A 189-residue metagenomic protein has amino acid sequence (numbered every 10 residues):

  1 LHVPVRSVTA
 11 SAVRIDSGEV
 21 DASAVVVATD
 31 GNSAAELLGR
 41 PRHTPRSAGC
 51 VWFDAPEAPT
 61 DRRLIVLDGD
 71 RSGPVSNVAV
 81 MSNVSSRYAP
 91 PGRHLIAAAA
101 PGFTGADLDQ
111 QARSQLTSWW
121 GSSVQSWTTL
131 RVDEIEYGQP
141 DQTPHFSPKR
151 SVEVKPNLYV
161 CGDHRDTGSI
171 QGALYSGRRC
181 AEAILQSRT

Functional and structural regions predicted by a protein language model:
L1-V3, T9, G162: Short loop/edge segments at beta-strand edges and connector loops that shape dinucleotide/nucleotide cofactor-binding
H2, S47, H145-F146: Residues that act as N-cap/strand-start positions at coil-to-secondary-structure junctions
P4, D30-G31, I135, D163: Flexible loop residues that form catalytic and substrate-binding hotspots at small-molecule/glycan-binding clefts
V5-V8, R150-V152: Short, exposed beta-strand/loop patches in secreted or surface proteins that constitute
R6-Q110, S114-W120, Q125: Mid-domain catalytic core of redox enzymes that form a hydrophobic substrate pocket/lid adjacent to a catalytic redox
M81, S85-T189: Conserved flavin/dinucleotide-binding core of flavoenzymes
